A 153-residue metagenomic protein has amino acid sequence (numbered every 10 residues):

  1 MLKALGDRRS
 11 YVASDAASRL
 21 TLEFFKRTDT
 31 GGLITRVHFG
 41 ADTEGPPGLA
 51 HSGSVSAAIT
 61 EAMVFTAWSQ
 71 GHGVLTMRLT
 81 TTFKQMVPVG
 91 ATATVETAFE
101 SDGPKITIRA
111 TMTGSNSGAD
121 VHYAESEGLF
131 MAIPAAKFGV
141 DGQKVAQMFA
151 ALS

Functional and structural regions predicted by a protein language model:
M1-A41, Q143-S153: Non-catalytic linker/capping segments at the edges of enzyme domains
M1-K3, V87-V89, E100-S153: HotDog/MaoC-like acyl-thioester-processing domains
R19, T76-R78, K105-T107: Short coil/loop residues immediately preceding or within conserved phosphate-binding loops of NTP-utilizing enzyme
I34-E61, V74-L75: A conserved, well-ordered hydrophobic junction motif at loop->secondary-structure transitions
I34-R36, T80, T94-E96, T107-T111 (+1 more regions): Beta-strand secondary-structure signal
V37-F39, F83, A132: Hydrophobic residues in beta-strands and at strand termini
A58, W68, P134: Active-site-proximal flexible loops/turns
E61-S101, E125: Hydrophobic beta-strand-centered segment that forms part of the acyl-chain substrate-binding groove
